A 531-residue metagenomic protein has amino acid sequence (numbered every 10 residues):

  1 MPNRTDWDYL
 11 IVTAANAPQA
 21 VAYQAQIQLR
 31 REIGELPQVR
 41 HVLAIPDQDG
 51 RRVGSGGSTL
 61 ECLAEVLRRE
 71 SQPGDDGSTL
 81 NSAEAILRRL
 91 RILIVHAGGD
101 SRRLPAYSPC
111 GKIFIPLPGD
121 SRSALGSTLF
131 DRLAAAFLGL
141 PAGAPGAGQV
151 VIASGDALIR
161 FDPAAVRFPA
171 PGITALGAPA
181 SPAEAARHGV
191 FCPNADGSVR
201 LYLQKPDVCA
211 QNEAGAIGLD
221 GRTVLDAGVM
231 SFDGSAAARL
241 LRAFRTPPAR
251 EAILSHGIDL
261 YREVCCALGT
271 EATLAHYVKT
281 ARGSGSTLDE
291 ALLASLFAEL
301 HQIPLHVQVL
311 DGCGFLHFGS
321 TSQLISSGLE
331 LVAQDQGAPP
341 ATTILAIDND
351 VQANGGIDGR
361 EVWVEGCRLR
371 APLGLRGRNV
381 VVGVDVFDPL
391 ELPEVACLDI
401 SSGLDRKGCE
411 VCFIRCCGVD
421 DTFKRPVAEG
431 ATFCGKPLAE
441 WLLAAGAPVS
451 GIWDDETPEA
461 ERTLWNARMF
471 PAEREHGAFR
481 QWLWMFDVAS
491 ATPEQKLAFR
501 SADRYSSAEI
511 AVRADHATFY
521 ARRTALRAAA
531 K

Functional and structural regions predicted by a protein language model:
M1-T13, A44, S58-T59, L63 (+4 more regions): Left-handed beta-helix
M1-V21, Q28, L90-A106: N-terminal nucleotide-binding beta1-loop-alpha1 segment
I11-T13, V42-D47, R91-A97, Q149-G155 (+2 more regions): Extended hydrophobic secondary-structure segments that form protein cores and membrane-embedded regions
I27-R40, A64, R68: Acidic donor-binding segment of Leloir-type glycosyltransferases
R30-Q38, C192-N194, L268, A294-Q302: Short, conserved catalytic or adaptor-binding loops enriched in Gly and charged residues
E35, R102-K112: Glycine-rich nucleotide/cofactor/substrate-binding loop typically near the N-terminus or early in the first domain
H41-I92, P109-A142, A147: Short phosphate-binding loop-to-helix
R88-R89, S108-G111, I115-A252, V309: Conserved core of the sugar-phosphate nucleotidyltransferase
